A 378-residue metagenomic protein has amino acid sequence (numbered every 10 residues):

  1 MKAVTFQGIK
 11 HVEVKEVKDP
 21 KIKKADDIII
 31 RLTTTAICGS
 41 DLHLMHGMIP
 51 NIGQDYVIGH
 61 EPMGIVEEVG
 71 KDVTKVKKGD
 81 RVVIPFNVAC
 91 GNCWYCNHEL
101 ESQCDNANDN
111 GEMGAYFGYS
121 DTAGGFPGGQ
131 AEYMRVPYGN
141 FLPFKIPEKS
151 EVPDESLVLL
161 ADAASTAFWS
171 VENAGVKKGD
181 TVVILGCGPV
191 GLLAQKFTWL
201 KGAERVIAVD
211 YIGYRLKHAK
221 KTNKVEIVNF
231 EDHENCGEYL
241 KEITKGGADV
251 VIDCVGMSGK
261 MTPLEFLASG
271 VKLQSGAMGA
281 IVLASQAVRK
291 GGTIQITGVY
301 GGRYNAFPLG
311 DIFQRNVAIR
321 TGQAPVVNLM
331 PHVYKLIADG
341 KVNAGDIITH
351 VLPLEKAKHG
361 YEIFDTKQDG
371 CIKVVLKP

Functional and structural regions predicted by a protein language model:
K18-T35, M48-N97, E101-S102, G125-P127 (+1 more regions): Glycine-rich beta-strand-centered segment in the early N-terminal region that forms part of a ligand/cofactor-binding
A36, G70, N87, I252-G259 (+1 more regions): Short glycine-/small-residue-rich Rossmann-like dinucleotide-binding loops
N92-L185: NAD(P)H dinucleotide-binding glycine-rich loop of Rossmann-like/cofactor-binding domains, especially the beta1-alpha1
T181-C187, W199-L283: Adenosine-nucleotide cofactor-binding segment
G191-L192: N-terminal Rossmann-fold NAD(P) dinucleotide-binding loop
G246, V282, V326-P378: C-terminal hydrophobic helical "lid"/dimerization subdomain of Rossmann-like NAD(P)H-dependent oxidoreductases
V255-D339, D346, P378: Glycine-rich phosphate-binding loop and adjacent beta-alpha segment of Rossmann(oid) nucleotide-cofactor-binding
